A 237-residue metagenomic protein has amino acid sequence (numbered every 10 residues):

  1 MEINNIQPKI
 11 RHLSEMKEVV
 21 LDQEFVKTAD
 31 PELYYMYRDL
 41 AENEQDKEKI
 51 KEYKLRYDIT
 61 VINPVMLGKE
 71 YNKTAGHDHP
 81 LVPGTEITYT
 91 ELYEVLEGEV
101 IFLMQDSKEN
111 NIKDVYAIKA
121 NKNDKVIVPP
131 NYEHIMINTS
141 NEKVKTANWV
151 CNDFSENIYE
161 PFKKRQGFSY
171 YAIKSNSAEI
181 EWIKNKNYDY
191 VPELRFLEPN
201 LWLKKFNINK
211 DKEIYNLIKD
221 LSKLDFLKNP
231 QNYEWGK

Functional and structural regions predicted by a protein language model:
M1-A120, N138-K237: Active-site region of the double-stranded beta-helix
I101, K125-V126, P130-I135: Histidine-centered metal-chelating micro-motifs
